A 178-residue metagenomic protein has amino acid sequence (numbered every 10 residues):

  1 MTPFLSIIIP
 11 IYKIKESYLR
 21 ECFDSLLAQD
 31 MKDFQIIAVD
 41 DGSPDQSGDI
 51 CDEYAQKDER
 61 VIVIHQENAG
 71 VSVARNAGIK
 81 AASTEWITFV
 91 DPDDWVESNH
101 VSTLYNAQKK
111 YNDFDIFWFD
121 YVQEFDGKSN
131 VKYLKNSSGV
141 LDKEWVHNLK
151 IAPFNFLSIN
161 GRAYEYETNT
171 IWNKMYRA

Functional and structural regions predicted by a protein language model:
P3-S6, S25, Q35: Cell-envelope/extracellular polymer assembly enzymes that use nucleotide-activated donors
I14-A28: Short, well-formed alpha-helical segments that are part of the catalytic scaffolds of diverse glycosyltransferases
S25, D40-D49, D91: A conserved acidic beta->alpha catalytic loop
D45-E53, W95, N99: Acidic helix N-cap motif at the loop->helix transition within catalytic regions of sugar-transfer enzymes
Q66-A82: Glycine-rich, basic loop-to-helix element that forms the pyrophosphate-binding segment of sugar-nucleotide handling
E67, V90-P92: Catalytic metal- and UDP-sugar-binding loop of GT-A-like glycosyltransferases, i.e., residues flanking the conserved
I87: Short aromatic/hydrophobic "clamp" motif used to bind/position activated sugar donors
P92-A178: Donor-binding/catalytic cores of nucleotide-activated saccharide and glycerol-phosphate transferases/polymerases
